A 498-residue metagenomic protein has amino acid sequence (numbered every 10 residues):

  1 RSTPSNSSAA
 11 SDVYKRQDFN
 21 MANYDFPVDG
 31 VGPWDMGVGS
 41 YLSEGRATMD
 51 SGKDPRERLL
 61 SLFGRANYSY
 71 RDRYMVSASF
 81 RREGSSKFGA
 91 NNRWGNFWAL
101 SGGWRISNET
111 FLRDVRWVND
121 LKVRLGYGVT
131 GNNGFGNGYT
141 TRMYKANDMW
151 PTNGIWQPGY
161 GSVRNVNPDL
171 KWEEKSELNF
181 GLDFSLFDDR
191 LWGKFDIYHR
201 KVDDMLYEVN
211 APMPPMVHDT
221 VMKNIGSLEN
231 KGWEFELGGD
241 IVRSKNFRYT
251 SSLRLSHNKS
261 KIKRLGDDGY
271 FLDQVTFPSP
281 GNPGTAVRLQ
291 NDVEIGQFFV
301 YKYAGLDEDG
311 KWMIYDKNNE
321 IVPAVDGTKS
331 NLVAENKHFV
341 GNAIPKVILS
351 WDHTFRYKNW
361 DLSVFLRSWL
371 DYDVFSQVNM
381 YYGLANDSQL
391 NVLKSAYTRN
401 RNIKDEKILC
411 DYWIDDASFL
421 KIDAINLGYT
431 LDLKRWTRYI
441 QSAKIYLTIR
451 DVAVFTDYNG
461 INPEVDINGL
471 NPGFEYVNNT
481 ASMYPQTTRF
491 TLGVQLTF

Functional and structural regions predicted by a protein language model:
R1-S2: Short, exposed "boundary/linker" segments that immediately precede the start of a downstream structural module
S8-A286, I414-F498: Extracellular/periplasmic, surface-exposed regions of secreted and cell-surface proteins
D12, A99-S101, D352-T354, S363-F365: Predominantly transmembrane beta-strands of Gram-negative outer membrane beta-barrel pores used for transport
N153-V163, K201-I225, K259-I344, D352 (+2 more regions): Surface-exposed, extracytoplasmic segments of Gram-negative outer-membrane nutrient-acquisition systems
S252, E335, P345-N359, D423-G428: Conserved SET/PR-domain catalytic core that frames the SAM/AdoMet-binding pocket
N359-D361, T488: A common structural microfeature
